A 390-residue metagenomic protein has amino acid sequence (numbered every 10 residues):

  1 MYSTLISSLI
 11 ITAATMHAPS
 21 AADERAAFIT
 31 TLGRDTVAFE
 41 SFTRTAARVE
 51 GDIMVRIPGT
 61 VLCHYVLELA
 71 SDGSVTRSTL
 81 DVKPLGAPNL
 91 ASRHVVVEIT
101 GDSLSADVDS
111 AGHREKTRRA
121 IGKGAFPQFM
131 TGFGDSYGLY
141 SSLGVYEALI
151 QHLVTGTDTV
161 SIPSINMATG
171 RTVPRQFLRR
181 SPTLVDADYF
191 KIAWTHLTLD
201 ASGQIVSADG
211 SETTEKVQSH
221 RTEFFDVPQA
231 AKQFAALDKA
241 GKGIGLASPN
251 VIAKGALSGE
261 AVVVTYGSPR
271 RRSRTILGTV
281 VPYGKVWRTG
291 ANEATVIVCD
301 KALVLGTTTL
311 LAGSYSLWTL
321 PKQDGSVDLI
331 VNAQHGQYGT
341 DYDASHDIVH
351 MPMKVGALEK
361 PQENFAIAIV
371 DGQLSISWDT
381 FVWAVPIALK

Functional and structural regions predicted by a protein language model:
T4-A13: Sec-dependent N-terminal signal peptides
A22-T36, E40, D158-S164: Tryptophan-anchored aromatic micro-motifs
T31-G112, Q176-P182, D186-Y189, G203 (+1 more regions): N-terminal mature ectodomain segment of secretory-pathway/periplasmic proteins
S92-L184: Solvent-exposed helix/loop surface patches that form functional interfaces
I205-E212, Q373-D379: Short, exposed beta-strand-loop hairpins at the edges of beta-sheets in extracellular/periplasmic proteins
K216-I252: Pro/Ala/Gly-rich low-complexity, hydrophilic intrinsically disordered segments
G243, T265-A312, W318-K390: Extended, well-structured beta-strand/loop surface patches that form recognition or cofactor-anchoring regions within
N250-S273: Predominantly extracellular/luminal regions of secreted and cell-surface proteins, especially disulfide-bonded
